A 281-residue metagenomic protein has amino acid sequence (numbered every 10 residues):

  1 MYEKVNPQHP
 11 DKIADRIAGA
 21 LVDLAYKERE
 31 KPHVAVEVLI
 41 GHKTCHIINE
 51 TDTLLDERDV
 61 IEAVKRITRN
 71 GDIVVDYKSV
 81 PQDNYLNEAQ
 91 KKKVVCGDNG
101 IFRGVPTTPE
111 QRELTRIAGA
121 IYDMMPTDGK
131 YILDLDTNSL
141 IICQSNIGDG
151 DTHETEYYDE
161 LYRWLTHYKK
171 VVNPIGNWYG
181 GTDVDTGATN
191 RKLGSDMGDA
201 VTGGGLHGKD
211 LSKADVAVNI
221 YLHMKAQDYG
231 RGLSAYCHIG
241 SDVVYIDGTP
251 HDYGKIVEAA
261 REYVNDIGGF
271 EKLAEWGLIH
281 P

Functional and structural regions predicted by a protein language model:
M1-P281: A domain-level signal for the structural core that forms small-molecule/cofactor-binding pockets and catalytic centers
